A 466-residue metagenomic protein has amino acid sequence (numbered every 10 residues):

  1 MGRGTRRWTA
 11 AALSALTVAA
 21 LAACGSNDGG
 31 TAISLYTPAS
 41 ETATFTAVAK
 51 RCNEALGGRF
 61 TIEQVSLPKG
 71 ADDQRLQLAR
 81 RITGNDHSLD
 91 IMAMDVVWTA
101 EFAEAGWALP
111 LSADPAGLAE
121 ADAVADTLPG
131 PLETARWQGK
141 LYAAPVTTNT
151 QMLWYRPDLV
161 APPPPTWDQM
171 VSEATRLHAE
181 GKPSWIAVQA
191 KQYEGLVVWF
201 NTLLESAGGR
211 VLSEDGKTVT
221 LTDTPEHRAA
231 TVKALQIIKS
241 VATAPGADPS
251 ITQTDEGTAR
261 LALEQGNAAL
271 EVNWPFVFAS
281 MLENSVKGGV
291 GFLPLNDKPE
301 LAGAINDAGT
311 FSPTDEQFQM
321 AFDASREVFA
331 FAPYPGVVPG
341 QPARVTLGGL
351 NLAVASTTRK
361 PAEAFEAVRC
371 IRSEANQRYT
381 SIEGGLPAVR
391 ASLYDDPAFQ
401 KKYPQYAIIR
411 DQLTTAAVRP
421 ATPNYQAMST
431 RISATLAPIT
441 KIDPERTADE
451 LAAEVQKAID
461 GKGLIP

Functional and structural regions predicted by a protein language model:
G2-A100, G117, N296-N306, E454-P466: Conserved N-terminal structural module of periplasmic/extracytoplasmic solute-binding proteins
S66-L78, V97, D168-Q169, P249-E264: Short helix-initiation/N-cap motifs at beta->coil->alpha
A79-R81, S88-D90, E120-Y155, G336-V345 (+1 more regions): A structural signal for short loop-to-beta-strand junctions that line the ligand-binding cleft of periplasmic/secreted
V96-T150, Q169-V171, E316-A332: Hinge/lid segment of periplasmic solute-binding proteins
A113-D126, A190, G209-K233, V286 (+4 more regions): Short, solvent-exposed loop/beta-turn-alpha elements that line the ligand-binding surface or hinge of extracytoplasmic
E173-A174, K217-T252, F276, Y334: Glycine-centered hinge/linker elements that transmit conformational signals in sensory and ligand-binding systems
F276-A279, E283-G289, L293-M320, V338 (+2 more regions): Mature extracytoplasmic/periplasmic domains
A391, K401, I408-P466: Conserved C-terminal helix/tail region of periplasmic/extracytoplasmic solute-binding proteins
